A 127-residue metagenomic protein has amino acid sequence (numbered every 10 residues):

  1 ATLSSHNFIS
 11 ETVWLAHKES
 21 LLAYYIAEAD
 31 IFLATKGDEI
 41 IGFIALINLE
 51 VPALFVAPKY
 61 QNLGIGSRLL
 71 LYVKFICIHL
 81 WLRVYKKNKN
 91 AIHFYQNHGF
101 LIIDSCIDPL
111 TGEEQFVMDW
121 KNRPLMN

Functional and structural regions predicted by a protein language model:
A1-L22: Conserved GNAT-fold acetyl-CoA-binding loop/helix
E28-G42: Conserved beta-hairpin
I47-Q61, V84-Y85: A short, internal acetyl-CoA/4′-phosphopantetheine-binding micro-motif in the GNAT/acyltransferase core
N62-F75, H93-N97: Conserved acetyl-CoA-binding loop-helix of GNAT-fold acetyltransferases
F75-K87: Conserved GNAT acetyl-CoA-binding A-motif
R83-Y85, L101-V117: Conserved catalytic-core motifs of GNAT/GCN5-like acyltransferases
F116-N127: Terminal substrate-recognition subdomain of acyl/acetyltransferases
